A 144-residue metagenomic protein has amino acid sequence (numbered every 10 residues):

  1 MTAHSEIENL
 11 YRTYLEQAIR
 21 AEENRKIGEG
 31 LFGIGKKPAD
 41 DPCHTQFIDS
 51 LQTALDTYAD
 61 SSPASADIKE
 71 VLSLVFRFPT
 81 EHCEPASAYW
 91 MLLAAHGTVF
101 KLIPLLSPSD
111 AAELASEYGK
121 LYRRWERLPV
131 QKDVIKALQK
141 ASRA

Functional and structural regions predicted by a protein language model:
M1-A144: Non-catalytic all-alpha helical scaffold/repeat segments
